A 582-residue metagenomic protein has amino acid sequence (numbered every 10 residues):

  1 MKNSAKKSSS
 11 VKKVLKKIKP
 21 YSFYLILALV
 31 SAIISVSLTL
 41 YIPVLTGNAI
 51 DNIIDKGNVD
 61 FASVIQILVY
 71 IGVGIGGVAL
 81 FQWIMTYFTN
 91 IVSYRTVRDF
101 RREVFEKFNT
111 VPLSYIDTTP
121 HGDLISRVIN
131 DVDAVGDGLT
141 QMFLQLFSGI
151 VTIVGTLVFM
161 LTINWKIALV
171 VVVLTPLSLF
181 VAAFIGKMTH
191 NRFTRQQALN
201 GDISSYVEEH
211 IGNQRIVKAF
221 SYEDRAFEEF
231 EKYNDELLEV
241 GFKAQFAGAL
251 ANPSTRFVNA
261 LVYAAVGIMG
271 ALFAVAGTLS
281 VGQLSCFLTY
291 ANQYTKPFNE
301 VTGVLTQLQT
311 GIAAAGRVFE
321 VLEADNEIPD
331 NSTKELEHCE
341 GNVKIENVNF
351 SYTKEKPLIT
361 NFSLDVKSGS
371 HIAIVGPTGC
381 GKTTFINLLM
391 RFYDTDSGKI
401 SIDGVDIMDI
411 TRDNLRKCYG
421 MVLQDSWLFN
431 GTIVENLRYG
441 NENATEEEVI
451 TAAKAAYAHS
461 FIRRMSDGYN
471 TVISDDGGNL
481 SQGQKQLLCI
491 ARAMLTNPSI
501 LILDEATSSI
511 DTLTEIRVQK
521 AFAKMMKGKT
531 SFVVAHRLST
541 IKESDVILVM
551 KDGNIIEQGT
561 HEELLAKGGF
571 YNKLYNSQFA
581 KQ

Functional and structural regions predicted by a protein language model:
K2-A5, Y94, R102-S126, N130-V132 (+7 more regions): Short intracellular "coupling" helices and adjacent cytoplasmic loop segments at the cytosolic face of multi-pass
K7-S22, L124: A short amphipathic helical element positioned immediately N-terminal to and/or at the very start of a transmembrane
S10, I50, M85, T89-N90 (+2 more regions): Juxtamembrane loop-to-helix connectors within ABC transporter transmembrane domains
P20, L113-S114, N130-L139, F143 (+6 more regions): An intracellular "coupling" helix at the cytosolic face of ABC transporter transmembrane type-1 domains
L25-F81, F88, T162-K166, G277-V281: Transmembrane helix-loop-helix hairpins at lipid-water interfaces of multipass membrane proteins, especially the type-1
Y41-P43, G47, G76-Q82, F143-G186 (+1 more regions): A hydrophobic transmembrane-helix motif
L199, Y222, F246, Y263 (+2 more regions): Cytosolic ends of transmembrane helices, especially the final helix of ABC transmembrane type-1 domains
D330-N331, L336-Q582: ABC-type nucleotide-binding domain
